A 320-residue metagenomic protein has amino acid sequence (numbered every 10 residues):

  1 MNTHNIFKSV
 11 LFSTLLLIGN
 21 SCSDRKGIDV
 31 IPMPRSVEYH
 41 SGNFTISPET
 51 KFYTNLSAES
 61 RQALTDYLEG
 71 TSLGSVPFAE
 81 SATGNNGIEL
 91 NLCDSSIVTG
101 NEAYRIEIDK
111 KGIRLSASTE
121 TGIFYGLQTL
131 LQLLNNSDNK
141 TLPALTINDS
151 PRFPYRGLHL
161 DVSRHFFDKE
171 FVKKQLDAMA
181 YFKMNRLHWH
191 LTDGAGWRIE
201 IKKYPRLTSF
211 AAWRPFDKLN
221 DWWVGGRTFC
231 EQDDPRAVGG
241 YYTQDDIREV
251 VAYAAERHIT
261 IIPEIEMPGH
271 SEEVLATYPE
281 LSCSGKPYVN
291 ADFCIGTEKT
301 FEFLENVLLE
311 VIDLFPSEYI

Functional and structural regions predicted by a protein language model:
M1-D29: Bacterial Sec-dependent N-terminal signal peptides
N5-K8, S23, E69, R164 (+2 more regions): Low-complexity, compositionally biased segments
S9, S13, L17-G19, D66 (+6 more regions): Generic detector of low-complexity/intrinsically disordered segments and short hydrophobic N-terminal stretches
S9-V10, S60, G126, T300: Alpha-helical structural motif
C22-Y155: Contiguous, structured surface segment used for ligand recognition
I97-F303, V307-I320: Feature activates predominantly on carbohydrate-active enzymes
